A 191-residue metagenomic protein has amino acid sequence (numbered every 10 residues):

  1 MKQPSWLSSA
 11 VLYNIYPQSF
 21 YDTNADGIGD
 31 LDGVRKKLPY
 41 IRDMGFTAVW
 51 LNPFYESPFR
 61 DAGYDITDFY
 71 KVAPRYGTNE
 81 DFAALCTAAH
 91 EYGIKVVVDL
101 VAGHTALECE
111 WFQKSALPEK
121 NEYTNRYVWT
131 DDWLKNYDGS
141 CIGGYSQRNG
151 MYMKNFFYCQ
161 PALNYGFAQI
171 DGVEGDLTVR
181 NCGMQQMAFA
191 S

Functional and structural regions predicted by a protein language model:
M1-I28, V34, M44-T47, F69: Mature N-terminal, pre-catalytic/accessory segment of carbohydrate-active enzymes
Q3-L12, Y16, A62, A106-S191: Alpha-amylase-like alpha-glycosidases and glucanotransferases acting on alpha-linked glucans and related
S9, G45-T47, H90-I94, A188-A190: Short, well-ordered coil/turn segments that N-cap beta-strands
Q18, F54, V101-G103: Active-site beta-loop-alpha junctions enriched in small/polar residues
Q18-D32, Y64-N79, F157-G175: The substrate-binding groove and active-site-proximal loops of carbohydrate-active enzymes, especially glycoside
D30-L38, R42, E80, C86 (+5 more regions): Glycan-processing catalytic domains of CAZymes
Y40-A84: Aromatic-lined carbohydrate-binding/catalytic grooves of carbohydrate-active enzymes
L85-Q113: Hydrophobic or amphipathic alpha-helical targeting/insertion segments
